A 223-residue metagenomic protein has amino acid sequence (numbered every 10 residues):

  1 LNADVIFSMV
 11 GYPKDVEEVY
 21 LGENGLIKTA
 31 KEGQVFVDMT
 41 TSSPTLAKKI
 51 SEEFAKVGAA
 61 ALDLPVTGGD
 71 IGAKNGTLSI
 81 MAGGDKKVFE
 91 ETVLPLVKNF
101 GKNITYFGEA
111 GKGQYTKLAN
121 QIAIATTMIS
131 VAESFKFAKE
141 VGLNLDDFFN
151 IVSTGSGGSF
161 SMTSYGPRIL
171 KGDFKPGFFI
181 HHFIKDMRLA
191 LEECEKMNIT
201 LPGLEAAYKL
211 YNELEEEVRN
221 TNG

Functional and structural regions predicted by a protein language model:
L1-L46, M81: Rossmann-like NAD(P)-binding element
V10, V19, T41-Q121, A125: Rossmann-fold dinucleotide-binding core
G76-G83, E109-V141, V152-S164, F178 (+1 more regions): Active-site-proximal catalytic alpha-helix in oxidoreductases
A110, Q114-Y115, G158-N220: Interdomain hinge/lid region at the active-site interface of Rossmann-like NAD(P)-dependent oxidoreductases
D146-T154, E205-K209: Beta-strand segments within the central parallel beta-sheet cores of soluble alpha/beta enzyme folds
